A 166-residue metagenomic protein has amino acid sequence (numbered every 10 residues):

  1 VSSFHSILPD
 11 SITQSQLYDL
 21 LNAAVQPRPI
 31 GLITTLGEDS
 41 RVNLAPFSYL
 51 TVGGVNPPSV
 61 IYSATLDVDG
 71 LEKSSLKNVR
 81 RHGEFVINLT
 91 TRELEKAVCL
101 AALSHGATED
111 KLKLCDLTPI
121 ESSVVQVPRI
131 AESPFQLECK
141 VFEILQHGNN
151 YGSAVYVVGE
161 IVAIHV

Functional and structural regions predicted by a protein language model:
V1-A45, T51-V166: Active-site-proximal mixed secondary-structure blocks
